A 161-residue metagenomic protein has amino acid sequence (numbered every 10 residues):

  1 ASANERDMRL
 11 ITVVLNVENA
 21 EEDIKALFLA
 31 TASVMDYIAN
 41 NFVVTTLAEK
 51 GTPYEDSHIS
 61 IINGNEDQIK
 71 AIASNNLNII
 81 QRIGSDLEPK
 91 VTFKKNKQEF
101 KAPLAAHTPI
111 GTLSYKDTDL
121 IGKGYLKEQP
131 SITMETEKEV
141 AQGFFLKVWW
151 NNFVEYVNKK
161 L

Functional and structural regions predicted by a protein language model:
A1-L161: Domain-terminus/edge residues, biased toward the C-terminal soluble/receptor-binding domains of extracytoplasmic
